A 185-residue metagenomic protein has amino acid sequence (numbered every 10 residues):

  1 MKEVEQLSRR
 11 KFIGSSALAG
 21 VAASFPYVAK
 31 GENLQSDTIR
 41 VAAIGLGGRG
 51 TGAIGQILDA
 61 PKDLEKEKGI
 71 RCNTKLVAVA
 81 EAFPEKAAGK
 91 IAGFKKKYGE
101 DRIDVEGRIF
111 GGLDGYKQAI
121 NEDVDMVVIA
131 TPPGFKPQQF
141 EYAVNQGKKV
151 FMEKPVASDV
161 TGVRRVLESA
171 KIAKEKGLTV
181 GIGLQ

Functional and structural regions predicted by a protein language model:
K2-K148, R165-T179: N-terminal glycine-/serine-/threonine-rich beta1-alpha1-beta2 phosphate-ribose binding loop of Rossmann-like
Q146-D159: ADP-ribose/adenylate-binding Rossmann-like module
G162: Catalytic nucleophile-loop/oxyanion-hole region of alpha/beta-hydrolase and closely related hydrolase-like folds
